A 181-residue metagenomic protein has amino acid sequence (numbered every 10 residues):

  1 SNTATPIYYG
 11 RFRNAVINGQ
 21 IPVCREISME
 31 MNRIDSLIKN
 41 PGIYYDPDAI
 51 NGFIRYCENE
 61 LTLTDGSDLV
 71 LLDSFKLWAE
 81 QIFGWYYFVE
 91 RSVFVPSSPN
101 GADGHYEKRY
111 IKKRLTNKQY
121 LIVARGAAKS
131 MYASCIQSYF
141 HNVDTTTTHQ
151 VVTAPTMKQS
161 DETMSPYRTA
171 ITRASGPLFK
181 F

Functional and structural regions predicted by a protein language model:
S1-F181: Phosphate/NTP-binding elements of NTP-utilizing enzymes
